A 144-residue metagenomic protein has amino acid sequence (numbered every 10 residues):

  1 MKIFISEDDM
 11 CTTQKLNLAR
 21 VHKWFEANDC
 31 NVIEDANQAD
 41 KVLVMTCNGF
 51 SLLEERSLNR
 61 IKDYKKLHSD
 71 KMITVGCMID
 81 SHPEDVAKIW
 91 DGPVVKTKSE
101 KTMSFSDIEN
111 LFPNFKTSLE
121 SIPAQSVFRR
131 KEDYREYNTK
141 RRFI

Functional and structural regions predicted by a protein language model:
M1-I144: Proteins enriched for Cys/Gly/acidic motifs involved in redox and nucleic-acid/cofactor modification
